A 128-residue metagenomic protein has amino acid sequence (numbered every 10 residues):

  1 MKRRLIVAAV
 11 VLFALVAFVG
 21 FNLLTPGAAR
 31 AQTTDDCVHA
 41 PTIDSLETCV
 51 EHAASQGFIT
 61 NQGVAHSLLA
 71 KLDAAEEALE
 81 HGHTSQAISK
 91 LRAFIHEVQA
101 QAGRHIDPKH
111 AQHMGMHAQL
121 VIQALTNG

Functional and structural regions predicted by a protein language model:
M1-F13: Bacterial N-terminal signal peptides that target proteins for export
L5-A8, F21-L23, C37: Extended hydrophobic/Leu-rich segments
V10, L15-F18, S55, L91: Generic intrinsically disordered, low-complexity segments enriched for polar/acidic and small residues
A14, V19-N22, I59, I95: Compositionally biased, low-structure terminal segments
F18-T34: C-terminal region of N-terminal signal peptides and the immediate post-cleavage residues of exported proteins
A31-G128: Soluble extracellular-acting proteins and domains
